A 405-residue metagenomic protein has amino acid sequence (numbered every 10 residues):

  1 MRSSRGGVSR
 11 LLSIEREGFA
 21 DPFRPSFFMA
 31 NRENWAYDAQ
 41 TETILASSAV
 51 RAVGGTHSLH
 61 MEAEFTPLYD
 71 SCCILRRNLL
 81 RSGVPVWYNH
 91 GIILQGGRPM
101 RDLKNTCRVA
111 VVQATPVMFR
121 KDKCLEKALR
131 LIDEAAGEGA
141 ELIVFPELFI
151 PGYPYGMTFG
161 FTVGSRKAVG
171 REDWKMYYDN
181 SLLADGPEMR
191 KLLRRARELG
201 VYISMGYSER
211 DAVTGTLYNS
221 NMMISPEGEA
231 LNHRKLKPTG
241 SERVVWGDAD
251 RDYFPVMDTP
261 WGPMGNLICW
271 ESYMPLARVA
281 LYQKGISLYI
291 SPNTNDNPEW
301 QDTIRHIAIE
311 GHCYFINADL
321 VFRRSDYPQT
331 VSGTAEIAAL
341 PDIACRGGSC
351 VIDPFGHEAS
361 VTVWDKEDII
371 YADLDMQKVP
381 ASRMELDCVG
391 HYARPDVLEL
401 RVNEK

Functional and structural regions predicted by a protein language model:
S4-G6, E15-A30, A36, I44: Positively charged N-terminal leader segments that act as targeting/secretion signals
Y37, T43-I44, S48, S58-H60 (+1 more regions): Short, positively charged and aromatic/hydrophobic N-terminal segments
G97-L142: N-terminal active-site segment of His-dependent metallophosphoesterases
R101-D102, L320-K405: C-terminal beta-strand edge segments of enzyme domains
D102, L183-A184, E188-R190, R194-R197 (+3 more regions): Active-site catalytic loop in hydrolytic enzyme cores
K121, D133-P226, N295-N297, Q301-E310: Cys-nucleophile CN-hydrolase/nitrilase-fold catalytic domain and related Cys-dependent amidase chemistry that acts on
M205, S220-M223, P255, S349-V351 (+1 more regions): Short beta-strand scaffold segments in enzyme catalytic cores
